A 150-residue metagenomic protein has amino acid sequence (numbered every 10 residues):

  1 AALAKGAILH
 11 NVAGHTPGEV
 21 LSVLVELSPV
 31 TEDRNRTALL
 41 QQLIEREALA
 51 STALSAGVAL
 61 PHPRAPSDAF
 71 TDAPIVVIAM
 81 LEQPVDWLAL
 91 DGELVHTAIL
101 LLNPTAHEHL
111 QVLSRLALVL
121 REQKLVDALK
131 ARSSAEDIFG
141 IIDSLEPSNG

Functional and structural regions predicted by a protein language model:
A1-G150: Cytosolic covalent-transfer regions centered on His/Cys nucleophiles that carry phosphoryl or persulfide groups
